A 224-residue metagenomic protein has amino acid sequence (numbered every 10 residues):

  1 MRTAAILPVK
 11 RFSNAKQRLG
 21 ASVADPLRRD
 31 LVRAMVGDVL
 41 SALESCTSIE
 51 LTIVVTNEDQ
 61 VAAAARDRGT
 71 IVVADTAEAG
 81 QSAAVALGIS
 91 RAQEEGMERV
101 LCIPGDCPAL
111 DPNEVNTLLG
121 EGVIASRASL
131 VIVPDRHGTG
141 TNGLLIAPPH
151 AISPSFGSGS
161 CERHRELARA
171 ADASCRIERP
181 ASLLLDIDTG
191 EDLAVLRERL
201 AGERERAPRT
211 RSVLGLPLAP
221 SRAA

Functional and structural regions predicted by a protein language model:
M1-L19: N-terminal nucleotide-binding beta1-loop-alpha1 segment
V32-S48: A short, N-terminal amphipathic alpha-helix
T47-I71: Acidic donor-binding segment of Leloir-type glycosyltransferases
A64-R99: Short phosphate-binding loop-to-helix
P104-P108: The conserved acidic donor/metal-binding loop of glycosyltransferases
A109-G138: Conserved donor-nucleotide/metal-binding helix-loop-beta segment in metal-dependent transferases, i.e., the alpha-helix
I146-A168: Short, glycine-/small-residue-rich phosphate/pyrophosphate-handling segment
E166-A224: Conserved alpha/beta core of the MobA/IspD/sugar-nucleotide pyrophosphorylase nucleotidyltransferase superfamily
